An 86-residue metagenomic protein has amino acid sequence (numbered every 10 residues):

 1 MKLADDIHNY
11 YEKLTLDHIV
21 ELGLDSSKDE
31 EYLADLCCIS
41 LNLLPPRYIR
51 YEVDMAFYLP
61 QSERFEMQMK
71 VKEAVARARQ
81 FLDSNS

Functional and structural regions predicted by a protein language model:
M1-S86: Intrinsically disordered, low-complexity, basic-enriched segments
